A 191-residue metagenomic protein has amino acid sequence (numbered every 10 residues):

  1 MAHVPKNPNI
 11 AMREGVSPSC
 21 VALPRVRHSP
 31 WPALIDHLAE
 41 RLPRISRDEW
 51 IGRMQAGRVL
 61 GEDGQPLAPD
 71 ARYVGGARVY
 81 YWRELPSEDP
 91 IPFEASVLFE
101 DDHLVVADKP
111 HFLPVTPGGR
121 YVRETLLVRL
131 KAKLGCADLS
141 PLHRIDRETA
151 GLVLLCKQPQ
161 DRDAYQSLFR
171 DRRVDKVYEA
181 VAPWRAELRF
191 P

Functional and structural regions predicted by a protein language model:
M1-P191: RNA pseudouridine synthases
